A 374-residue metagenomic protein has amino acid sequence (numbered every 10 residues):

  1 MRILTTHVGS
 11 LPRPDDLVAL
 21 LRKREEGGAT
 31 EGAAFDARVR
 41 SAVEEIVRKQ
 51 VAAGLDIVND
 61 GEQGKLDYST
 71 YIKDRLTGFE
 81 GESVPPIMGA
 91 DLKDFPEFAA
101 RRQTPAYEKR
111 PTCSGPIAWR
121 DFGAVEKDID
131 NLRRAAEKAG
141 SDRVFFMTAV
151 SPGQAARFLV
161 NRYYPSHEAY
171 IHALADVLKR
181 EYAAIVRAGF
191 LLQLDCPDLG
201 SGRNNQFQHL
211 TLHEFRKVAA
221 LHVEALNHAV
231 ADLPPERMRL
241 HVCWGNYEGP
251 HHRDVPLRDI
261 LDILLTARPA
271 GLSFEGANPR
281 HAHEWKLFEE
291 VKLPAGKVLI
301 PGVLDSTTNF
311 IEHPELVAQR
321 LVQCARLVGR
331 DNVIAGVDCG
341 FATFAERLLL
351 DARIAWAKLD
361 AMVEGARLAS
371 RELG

Functional and structural regions predicted by a protein language model:
M1-G374: Domain-level signal for soluble alpha/beta catalytic cores
